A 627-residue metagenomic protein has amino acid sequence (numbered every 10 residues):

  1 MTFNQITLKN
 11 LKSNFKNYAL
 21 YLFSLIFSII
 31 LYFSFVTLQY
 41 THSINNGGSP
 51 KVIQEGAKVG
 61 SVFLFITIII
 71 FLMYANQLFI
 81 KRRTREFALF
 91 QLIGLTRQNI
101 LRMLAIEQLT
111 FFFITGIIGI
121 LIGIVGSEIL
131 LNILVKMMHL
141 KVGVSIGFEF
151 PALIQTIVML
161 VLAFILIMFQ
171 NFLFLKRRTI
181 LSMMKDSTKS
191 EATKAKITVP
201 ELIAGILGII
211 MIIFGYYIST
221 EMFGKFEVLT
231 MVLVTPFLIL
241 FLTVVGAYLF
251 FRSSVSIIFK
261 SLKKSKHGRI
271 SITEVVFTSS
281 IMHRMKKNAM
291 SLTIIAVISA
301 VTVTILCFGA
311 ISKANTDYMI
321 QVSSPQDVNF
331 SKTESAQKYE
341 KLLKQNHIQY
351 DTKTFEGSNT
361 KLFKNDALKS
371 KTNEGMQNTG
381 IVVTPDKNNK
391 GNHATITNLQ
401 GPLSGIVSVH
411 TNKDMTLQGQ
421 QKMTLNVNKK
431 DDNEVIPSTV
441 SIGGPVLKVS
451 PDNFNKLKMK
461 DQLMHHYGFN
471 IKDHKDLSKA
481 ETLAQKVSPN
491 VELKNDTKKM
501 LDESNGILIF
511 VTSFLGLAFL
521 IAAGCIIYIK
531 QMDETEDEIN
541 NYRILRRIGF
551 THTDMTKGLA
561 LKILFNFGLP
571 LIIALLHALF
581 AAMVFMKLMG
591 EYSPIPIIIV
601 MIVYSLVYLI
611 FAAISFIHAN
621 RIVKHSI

Functional and structural regions predicted by a protein language model:
M1, R177-K194, E536-D537, R621-I627: Short cytosolic juxtamembrane segments of multi-pass membrane proteins
F15, Y21, L104-I122, K196-G205 (+1 more regions): Selective transmembrane-helix segments that form parts of the transport pathway or gating/packing helices in multipass
K16-F23, S34-F63, L78-K81, L89-F90 (+6 more regions): Peri-transmembrane interface segments
A19, F23-S24, I30-S34, V158-A163 (+4 more regions): Alpha-helical transmembrane segments, especially those used as permease/efflux helices and single-pass anchors
F27-T41, Y74-N76, R85, F111-L140 (+3 more regions): Small-residue-rich transmembrane alpha-helices
S256, K260-H393: Juxtamembrane segments of multi-pass membrane proteins
N329-G506: Nucleotide-cofactor and metal-assisted catalytic machinery
